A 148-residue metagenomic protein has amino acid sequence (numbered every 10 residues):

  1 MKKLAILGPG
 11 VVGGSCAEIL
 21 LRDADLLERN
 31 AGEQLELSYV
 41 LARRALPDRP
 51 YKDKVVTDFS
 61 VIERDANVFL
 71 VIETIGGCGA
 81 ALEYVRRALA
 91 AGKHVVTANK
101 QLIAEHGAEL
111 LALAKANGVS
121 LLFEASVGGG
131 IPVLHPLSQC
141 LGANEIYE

Functional and structural regions predicted by a protein language model:
M1-L4: Extreme N-terminal starter segment of soluble prokaryotic enzymes
P9: Glycine-rich Rossmann-fold phosphate-binding loop(s) that bind the pyrophosphate of adenine dinucleotide cofactors
G13-G14: N-terminal Rossmann-fold NAD(P) dinucleotide-binding loop
R22-R49: NAD(P)-binding Rossmann-fold cofactor-contacting core
S38, D53, F69, Y147: Conserved acidic residues
T57-A98: Rossmann-fold NAD(P) dinucleotide-binding segment
A81-A91, A98-S138: Rossmann-fold NAD(P)-binding glycine/threonine-rich loop
L137-E148: Conserved anion/nucleotide-ligand pocket segment
